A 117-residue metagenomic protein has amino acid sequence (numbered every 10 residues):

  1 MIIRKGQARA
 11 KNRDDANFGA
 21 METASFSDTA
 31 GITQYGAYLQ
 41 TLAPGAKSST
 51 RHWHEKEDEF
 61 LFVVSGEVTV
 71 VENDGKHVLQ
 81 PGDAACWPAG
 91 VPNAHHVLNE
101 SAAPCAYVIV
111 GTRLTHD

Functional and structural regions predicted by a protein language model:
M1-Q34: A short, N-terminal "cap"/entry segment at the start of jelly-roll beta-barrel domains of the cupin/DSBH fold
T23, Y38-H54, P92: Conserved short histidine dyad/triad with adjacent acidic residue
Y35, D58, C105: Change "...and in nucleic-acid phosphodiester-cleaving endonucleases..." to "...and in nucleic-acid processing enzymes
L39-A43, H54-V71, V110-T112: Short, conserved beta-strand element in jelly-roll/cupin
S48, D58, S65-E67, D74 (+2 more regions): A generic structural motif
G66, G82, V97: Short hydrophobic/aromatic patches on the structural cores and recognition surfaces of FHA
N73-A89: Short acidic-glycine-tyrosine-enriched beta hairpin
A89-H116: Ligand-binding loop in jelly-roll beta-barrel domains
